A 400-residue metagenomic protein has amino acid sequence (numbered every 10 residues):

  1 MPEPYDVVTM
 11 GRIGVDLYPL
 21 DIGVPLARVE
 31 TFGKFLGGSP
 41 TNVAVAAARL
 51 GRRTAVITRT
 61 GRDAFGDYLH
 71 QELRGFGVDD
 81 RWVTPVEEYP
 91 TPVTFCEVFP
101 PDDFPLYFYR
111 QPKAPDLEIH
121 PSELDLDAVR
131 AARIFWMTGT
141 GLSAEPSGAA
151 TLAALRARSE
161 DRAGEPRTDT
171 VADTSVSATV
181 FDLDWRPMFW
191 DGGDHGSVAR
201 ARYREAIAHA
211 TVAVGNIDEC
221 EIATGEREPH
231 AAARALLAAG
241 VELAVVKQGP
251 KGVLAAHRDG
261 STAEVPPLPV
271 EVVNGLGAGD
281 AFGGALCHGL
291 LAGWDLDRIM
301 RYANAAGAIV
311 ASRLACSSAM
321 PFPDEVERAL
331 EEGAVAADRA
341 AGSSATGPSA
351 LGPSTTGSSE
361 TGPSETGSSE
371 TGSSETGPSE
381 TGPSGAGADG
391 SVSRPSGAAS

Functional and structural regions predicted by a protein language model:
M1-D79, E118-H120, E271, A337 (+2 more regions): Glycine-rich phosphate/adenosyl-contacting loop at the front of the ribokinase-like
M1-V8, R156-A157, G225-G357, T361 (+2 more regions): Conserved phosphate-binding/catalytic region of the ribokinase-like
A47, N216, G279: Short, conserved phosphate/pyrophosphate- and ester-handling motifs at nucleotide-, phospho-/glycolipid
R53, A178, V212, E242-L243: Proline-centered loop/turn at the N-terminus of a beta-strand
R53-T140, A144, G164-V176, R328-S343 (+2 more regions): Conserved N-terminal subdomain of the carbohydrate kinase-like
D125, Y203, V272: Acidic, amphipathic alpha-helical patches
I134-R234, K251-V253: Conserved beta-alpha-beta core of the PfkB/ribokinase-like small-molecule kinase fold
